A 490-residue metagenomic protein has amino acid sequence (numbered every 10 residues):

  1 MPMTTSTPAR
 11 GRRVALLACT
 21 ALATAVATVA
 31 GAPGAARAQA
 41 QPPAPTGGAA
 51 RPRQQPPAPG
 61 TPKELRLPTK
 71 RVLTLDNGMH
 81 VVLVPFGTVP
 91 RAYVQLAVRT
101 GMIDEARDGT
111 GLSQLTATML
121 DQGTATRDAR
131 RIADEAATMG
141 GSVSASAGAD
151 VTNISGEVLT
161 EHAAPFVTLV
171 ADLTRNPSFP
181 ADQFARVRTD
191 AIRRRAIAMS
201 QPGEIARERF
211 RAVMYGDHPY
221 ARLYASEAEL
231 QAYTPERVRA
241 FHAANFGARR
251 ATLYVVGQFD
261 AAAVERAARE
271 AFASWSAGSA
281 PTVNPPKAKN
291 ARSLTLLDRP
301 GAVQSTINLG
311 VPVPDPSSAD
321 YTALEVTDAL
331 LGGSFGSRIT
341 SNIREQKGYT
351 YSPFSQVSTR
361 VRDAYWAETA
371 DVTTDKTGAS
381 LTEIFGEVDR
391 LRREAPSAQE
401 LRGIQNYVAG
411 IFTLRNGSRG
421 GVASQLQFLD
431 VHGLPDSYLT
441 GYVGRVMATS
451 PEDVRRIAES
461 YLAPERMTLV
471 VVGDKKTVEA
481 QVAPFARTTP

Functional and structural regions predicted by a protein language model:
A27-A44: Signal peptide processing junction and immediate N-terminal pro/mature segment of secreted/exported proteins
Q39-K63, T252-V255, A370, R402-P490: C-terminal regions of mature proteins
P42-A58, D217, T252-D315, V471-P490: An aromatic/glycine/proline-enriched structural segment found at the starts of mature extracellular/organellar domains
A44-Q55, F166, A198-G247, A268 (+4 more regions): Scaffold signal of the M16-like zinc-metallopeptidase fold and its non-catalytic homologs
P59-A97: Mature N-terminal segment immediately following signal peptide/propeptide cleavage in secreted/periplasmic
Y93-T160, S200, R222-Y224, S334-Y349 (+1 more regions): M16/MPP (pitrilysin/insulinase) zinc-metallopeptidase core fold and M16-derived inactive scaffolds
Q122-T126, G156-R188, S334, F354 (+2 more regions): M16/insulysin-pitrilysin zinc metalloprotease superfamily fold
A133-T138, S178-A196, D260, S279-R292 (+4 more regions): Acidic/histidine-enriched alpha-helical segments
